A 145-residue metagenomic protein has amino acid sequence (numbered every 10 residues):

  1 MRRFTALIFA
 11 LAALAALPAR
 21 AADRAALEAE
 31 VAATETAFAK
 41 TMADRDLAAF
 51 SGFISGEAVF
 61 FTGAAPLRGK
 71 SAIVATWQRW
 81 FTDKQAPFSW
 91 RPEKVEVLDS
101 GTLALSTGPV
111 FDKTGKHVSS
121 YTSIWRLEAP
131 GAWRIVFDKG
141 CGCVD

Functional and structural regions predicted by a protein language model:
M1-F4: Positively charged n-region of N-terminal signal peptides that target proteins for export
A6-A16: Bacterial N-terminal signal peptides
L17-A21: Sec/Tat signal peptide C-region and signal peptidase I cleavage site
A22-G52, V59-D145: A beta-strand edge to alpha-helix "cap/lid" segment located at domain peripheries
